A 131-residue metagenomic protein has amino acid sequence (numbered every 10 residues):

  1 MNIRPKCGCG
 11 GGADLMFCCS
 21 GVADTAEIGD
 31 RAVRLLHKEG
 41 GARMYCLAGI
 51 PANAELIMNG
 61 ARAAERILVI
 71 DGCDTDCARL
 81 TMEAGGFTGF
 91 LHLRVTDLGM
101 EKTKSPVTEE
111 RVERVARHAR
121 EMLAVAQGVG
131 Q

Functional and structural regions predicted by a protein language model:
M1-Q131: Iron-sulfur-associated redox domains of electron-transfer enzymes in respiratory and anaerobic energy metabolism
